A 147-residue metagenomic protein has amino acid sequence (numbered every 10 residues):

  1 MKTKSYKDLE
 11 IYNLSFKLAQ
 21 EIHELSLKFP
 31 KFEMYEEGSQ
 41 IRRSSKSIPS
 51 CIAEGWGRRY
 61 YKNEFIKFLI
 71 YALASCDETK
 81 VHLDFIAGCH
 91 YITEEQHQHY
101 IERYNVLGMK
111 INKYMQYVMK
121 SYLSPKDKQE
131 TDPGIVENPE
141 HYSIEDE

Functional and structural regions predicted by a protein language model:
M1-E147: Amphipathic alpha-helical assembly/interaction segments
